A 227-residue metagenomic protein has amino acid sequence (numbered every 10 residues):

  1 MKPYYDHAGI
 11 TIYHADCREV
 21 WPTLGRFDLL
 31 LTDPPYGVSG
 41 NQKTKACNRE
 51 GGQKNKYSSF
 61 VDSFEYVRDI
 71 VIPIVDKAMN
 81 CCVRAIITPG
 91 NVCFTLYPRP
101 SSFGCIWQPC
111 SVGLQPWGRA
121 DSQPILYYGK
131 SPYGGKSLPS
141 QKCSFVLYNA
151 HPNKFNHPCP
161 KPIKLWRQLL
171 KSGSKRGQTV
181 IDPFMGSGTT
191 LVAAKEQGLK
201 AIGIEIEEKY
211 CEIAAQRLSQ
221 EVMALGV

Functional and structural regions predicted by a protein language model:
K2-I202, E207-C211: Core catalytic lobe of class I
A214-A215: Conserved SAM-binding loop
S219-V227: Class I S-adenosyl-L-methionine-dependent methyltransferase module
